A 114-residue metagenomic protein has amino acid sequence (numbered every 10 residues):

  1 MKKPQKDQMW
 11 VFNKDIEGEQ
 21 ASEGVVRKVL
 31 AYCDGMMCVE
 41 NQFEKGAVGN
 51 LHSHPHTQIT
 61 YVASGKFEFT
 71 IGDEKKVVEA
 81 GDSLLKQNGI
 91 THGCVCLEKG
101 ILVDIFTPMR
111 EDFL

Functional and structural regions predicted by a protein language model:
M1-G35: A short, N-terminal "cap"/entry segment at the start of jelly-roll beta-barrel domains of the cupin/DSBH fold
M37-S53: Conserved short histidine dyad/triad with adjacent acidic residue
V48-G49, E68, L84, N88-G93: Histidine-centered metal-chelating micro-motifs
H56-F67: Glycine- and acidic-residue-biased ligand/ion/polar-headgroup-sensing regions
A63-S64, E79-A80, E98: A cytosolic small-molecule/anion-sensing beta-strand core signal
E74-N88: Short acidic-glycine-tyrosine-enriched beta hairpin
N88-D112: Ligand-binding loop in jelly-roll beta-barrel domains
